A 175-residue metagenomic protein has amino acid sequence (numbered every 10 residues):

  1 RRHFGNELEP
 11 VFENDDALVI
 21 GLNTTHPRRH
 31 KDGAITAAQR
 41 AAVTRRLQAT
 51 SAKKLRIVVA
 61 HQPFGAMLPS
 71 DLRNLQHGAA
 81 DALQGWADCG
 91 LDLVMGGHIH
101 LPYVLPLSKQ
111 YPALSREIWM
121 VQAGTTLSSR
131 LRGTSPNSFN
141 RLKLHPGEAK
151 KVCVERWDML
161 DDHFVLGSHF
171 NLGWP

Functional and structural regions predicted by a protein language model:
R1-R45, T50, Q84-A87, A113-E117 (+1 more regions): Extended active-site neighborhood of metal-dependent phosphoesterases/phosphodiesterases
R2-P10, L18-I20, R29-H30, G65-S70 (+5 more regions): Localized chelating/binding microdomains that coordinate divalent metal ions or stabilize phosphate-bearing
L18, L55-I57, D92-L93, W119: Proline-centered loop/turn at the N-terminus of a beta-strand
L22, H61, H98: Active-site glycine-centered loops adjacent to acidic/histidine catalytic or metal-binding residues that shape
N23, G124, D158-L160: Residues at the C-termini of beta-strands that transition into short coil/loop
A52-M67: Short acidic, glycine-rich surface-loop motifs adjacent to enzyme active sites
D71-E148: Conserved beta-sheet core of the metallophosphoesterase superfamily
K143-P175: A short C-terminal boundary segment appended to hydrolase-like catalytic domains
